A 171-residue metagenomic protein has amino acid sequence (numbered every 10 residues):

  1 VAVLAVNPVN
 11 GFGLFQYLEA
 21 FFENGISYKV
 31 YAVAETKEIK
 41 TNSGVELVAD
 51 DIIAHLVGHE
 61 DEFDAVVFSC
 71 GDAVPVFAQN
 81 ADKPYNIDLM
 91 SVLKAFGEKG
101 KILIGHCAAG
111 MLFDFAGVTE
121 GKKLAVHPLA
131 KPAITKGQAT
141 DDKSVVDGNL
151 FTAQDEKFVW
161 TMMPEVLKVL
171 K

Functional and structural regions predicted by a protein language model:
A2-A32, T36, A49-K171: Active-site-adjacent pocket-lining segments in enzyme domains
K40-T41: Acidic surface patches and DE-rich sequence motifs
G44: Conserved phosphate/oxyanion-binding catalytic-loop motifs
